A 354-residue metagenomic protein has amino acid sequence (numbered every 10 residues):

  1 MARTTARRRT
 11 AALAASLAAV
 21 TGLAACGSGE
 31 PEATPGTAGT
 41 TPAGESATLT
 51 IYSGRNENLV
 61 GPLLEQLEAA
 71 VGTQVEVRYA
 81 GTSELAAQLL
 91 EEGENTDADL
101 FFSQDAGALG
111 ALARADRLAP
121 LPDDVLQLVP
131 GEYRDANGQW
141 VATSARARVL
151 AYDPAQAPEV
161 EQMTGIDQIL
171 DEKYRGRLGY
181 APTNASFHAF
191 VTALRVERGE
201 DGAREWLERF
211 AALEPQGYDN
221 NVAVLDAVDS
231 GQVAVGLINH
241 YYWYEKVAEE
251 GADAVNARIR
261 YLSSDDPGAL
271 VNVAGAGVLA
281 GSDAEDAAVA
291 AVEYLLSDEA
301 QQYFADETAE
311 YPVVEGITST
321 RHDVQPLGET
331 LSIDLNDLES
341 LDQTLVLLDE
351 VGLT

Functional and structural regions predicted by a protein language model:
T21-A25: C-terminal motif of bacterial Sec signal peptides marking the signal peptidase cleavage site
G27-G29, G36-G110: Early extracytoplasmic/lumenal segment of secretory-pathway proteins
G54-G61, A80-E84, T96-V233, P267: Extracytoplasmic ligand-binding site segments that recognize negatively charged/polar headgroups
G107-A111, A234-N256: A ligand-binding cleft/hinge motif common to bilobed small-molecule-binding domains
R146, L207-A211, G217-Y218, D253-A280: Periplasmic-binding protein-like
V149-Q156, R195, V271-A284, Y303 (+1 more regions): A bilobed periplasmic-binding-protein/Venus flytrap-type ligand-binding module shared by bacterial periplasmic
G176-A181, Y294-I317: Periplasmic-binding protein-like
D201-A203, E310-T354: An extracytoplasmic/periplasmic, membrane-proximal ligand-sensing/linker region
